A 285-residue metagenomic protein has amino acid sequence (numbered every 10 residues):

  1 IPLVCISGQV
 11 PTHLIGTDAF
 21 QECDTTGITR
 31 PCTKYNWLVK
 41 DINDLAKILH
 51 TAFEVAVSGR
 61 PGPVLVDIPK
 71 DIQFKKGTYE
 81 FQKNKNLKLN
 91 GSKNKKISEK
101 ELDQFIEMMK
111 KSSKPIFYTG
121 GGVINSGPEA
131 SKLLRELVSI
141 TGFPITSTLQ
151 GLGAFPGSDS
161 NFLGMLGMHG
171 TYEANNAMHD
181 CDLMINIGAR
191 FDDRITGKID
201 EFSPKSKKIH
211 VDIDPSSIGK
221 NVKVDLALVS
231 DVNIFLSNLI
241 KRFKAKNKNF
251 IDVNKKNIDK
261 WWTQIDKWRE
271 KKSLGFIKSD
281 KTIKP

Functional and structural regions predicted by a protein language model:
I1-K34, T171, L183, D193 (+1 more regions): Glycine/threonine-rich beta-strand-loop-alpha-helix active-site module that forms ligand/phosphate-binding
V4-Q9, K40, L65-P69, Y118-G120 (+2 more regions): Short beta-strand segments
V10-I15, Q73, G151-P156, D192-D193 (+3 more regions): Short gly/pro/ser/thr-enriched loop/turn and capping motifs at secondary-structure boundaries
F20-G59, D180-C181, D231, F235 (+1 more regions): Conserved thiamine diphosphate
N43, E107, K205-P285: Phosphate/pyrophosphate-binding active-site segments
N43-D44, I68-S160, I258-P285: Cofactor-pocket helix-loop regions in the catalytic cores of large enzyme subunits
G121-I209: Glycine-rich, anion-gripping cofactor-binding loops and their flanking helix/strand elements in enzyme active sites
